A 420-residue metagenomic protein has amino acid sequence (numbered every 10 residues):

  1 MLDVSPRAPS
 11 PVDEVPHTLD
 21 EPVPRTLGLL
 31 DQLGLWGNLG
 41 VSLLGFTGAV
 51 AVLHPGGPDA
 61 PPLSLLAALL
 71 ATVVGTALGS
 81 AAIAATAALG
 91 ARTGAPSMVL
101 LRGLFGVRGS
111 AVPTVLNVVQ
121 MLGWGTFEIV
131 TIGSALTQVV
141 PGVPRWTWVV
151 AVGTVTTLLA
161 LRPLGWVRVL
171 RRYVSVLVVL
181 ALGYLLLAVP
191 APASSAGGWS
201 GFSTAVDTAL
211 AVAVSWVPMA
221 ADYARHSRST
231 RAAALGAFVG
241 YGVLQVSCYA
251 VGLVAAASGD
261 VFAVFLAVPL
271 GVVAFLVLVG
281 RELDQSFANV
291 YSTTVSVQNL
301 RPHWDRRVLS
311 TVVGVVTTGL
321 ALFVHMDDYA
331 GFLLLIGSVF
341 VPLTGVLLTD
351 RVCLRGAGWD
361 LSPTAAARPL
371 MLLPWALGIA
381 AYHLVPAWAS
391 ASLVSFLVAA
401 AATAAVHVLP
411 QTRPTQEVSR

Functional and structural regions predicted by a protein language model:
M1-L65, G201-V206, P218, R225-L235 (+1 more regions): Membrane-interface "cap" regions at the ends of multi-pass membrane proteins
V23, G197, T344-A405, L409-R420: C-terminal membrane-solvent junction of multi-pass transporters and transport-like membrane proteins
L27-F46, L186-A257, L266-F287, A367-I379: Hydrophobic, membrane-embedded alpha-helices of multi-pass small-molecule transporters
N38, T114-V118, V139-R162, V176-G183 (+4 more regions): Transmembrane alpha-helical segments of multi-pass small-molecule transport proteins
A51-A88, R102, G109-A111, Y241-G242: Extracellular loop-to-transmembrane helix junctions
A88, T131-V139, G153-V174, P192-S195 (+2 more regions): Membrane-water interface regions at transmembrane-helix termini and the short interhelical loops of multi-pass membrane
G109-P141, E282-N299: Hydrophobic transmembrane alpha-helices that form the core helical bundles of multi-pass secondary transporters
T147-A188, G197, A234-Y241, L333-G345 (+1 more regions): Membrane-interface loop-to-helix entry segments
